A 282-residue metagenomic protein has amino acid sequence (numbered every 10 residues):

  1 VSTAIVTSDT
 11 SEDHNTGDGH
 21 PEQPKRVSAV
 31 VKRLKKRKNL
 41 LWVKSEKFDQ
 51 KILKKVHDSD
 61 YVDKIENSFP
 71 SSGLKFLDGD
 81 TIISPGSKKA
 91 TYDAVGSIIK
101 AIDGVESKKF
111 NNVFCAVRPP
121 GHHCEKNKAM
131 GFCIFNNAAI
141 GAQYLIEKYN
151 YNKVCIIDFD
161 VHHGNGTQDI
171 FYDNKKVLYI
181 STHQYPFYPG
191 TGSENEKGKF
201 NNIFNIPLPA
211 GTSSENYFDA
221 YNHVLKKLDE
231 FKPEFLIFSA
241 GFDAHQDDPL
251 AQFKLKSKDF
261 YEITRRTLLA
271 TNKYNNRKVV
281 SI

Functional and structural regions predicted by a protein language model:
V1-I157, H162-I282: HDAC/HDAC-like amidohydrolase catalytic core signature
